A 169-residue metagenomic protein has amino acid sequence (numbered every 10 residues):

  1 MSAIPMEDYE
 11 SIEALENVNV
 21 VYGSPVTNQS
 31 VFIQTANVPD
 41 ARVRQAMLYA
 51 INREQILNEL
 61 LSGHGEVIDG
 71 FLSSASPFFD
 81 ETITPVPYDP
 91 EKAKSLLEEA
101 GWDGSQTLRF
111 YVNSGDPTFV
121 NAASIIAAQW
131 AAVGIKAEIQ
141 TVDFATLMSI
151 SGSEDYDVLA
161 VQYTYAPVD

Functional and structural regions predicted by a protein language model:
I4-P5, E98-Y165: Ligand/substrate-recognition segments at binding pockets and active sites
P5-A14, Y165-D169: A ligand-binding cleft/hinge motif common to bilobed small-molecule-binding domains
M6-E7, A14, P25-D69, L96 (+1 more regions): Alpha-helical secondary-structure segments
E10-S24, S30-A41, P77-K92, W102-S105 (+1 more regions): Short, solvent-exposed loop/beta-turn-alpha elements that line the ligand-binding surface or hinge of extracytoplasmic
L15, N28, E66-V67, S73-S74 (+3 more regions): Residue-level signal for pocket-adjacent positions within structured domains
E66-E99, P117-N121: Structural transition elements
